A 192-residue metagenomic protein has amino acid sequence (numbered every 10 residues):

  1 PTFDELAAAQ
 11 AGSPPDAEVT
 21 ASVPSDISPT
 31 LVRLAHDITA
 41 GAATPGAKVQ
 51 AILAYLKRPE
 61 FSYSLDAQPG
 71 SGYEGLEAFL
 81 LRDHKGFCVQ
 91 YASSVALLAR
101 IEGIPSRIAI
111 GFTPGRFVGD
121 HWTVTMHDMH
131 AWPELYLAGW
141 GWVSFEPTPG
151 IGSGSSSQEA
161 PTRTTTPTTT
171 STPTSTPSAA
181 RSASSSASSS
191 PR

Functional and structural regions predicted by a protein language model:
P1-D83, E102: Acidic low-complexity segments
P1-G41, W142-S144, G154-R192: N-terminal accessory/pre-domain segments preceding catalytic cores
L6, L31-L34, L53-L56, L65 (+10 more regions): Generic detector of leucine side chains in alpha-helical contexts
G86: Active-site-proximal helix/loop microenvironment of the serine DD-peptidase/beta-lactamase transpeptidase fold
V89-R163: Hydrophobic/aromatic-rich core segments of domains that either
